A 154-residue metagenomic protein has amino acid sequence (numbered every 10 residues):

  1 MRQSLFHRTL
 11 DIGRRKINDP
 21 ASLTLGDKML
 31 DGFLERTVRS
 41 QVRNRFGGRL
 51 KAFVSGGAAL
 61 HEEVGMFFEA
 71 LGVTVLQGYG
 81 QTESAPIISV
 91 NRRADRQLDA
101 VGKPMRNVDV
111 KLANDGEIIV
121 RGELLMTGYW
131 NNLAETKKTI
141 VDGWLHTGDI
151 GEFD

Functional and structural regions predicted by a protein language model:
M1-R96: Gly/Ser/Thr-rich phosphate-binding loop
G13, G78, G102, G151-F153: Glycine-centered structural positions embedded in regular secondary structure
R45-F46, G102-P104: Solvent-exposed alpha-helices and their adjacent loops that cap or buttress functional pockets in soluble metabolic
Q97, V101: SDR active-site lid
P104-D154: Conserved ATP-binding/catalytic segment of the ANL
